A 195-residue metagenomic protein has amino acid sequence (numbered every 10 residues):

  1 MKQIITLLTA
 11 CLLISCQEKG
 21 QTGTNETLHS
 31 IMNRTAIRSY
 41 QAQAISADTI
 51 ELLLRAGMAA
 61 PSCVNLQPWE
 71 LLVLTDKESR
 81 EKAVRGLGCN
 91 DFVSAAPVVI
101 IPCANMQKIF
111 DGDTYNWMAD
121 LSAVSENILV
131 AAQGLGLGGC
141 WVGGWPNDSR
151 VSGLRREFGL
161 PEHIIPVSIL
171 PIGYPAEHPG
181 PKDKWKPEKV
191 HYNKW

Functional and structural regions predicted by a protein language model:
K2-L7: Sec-dependent signal peptide recognition, specifically the positively charged N-region followed immediately by
C11, C16-W195: Acidic, surface-exposed loops and disordered segments
